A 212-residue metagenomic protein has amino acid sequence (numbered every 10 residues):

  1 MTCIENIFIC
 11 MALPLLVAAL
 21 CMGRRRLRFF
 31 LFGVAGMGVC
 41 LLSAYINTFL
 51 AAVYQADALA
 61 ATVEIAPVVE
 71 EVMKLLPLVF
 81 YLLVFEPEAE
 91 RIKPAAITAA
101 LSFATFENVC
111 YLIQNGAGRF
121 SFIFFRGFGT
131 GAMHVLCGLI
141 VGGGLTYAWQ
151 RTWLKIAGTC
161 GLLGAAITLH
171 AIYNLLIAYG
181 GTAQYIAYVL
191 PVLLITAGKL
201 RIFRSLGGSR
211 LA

Functional and structural regions predicted by a protein language model:
M1-A212: Hydrophobic alpha-helical segments at protein termini of multi-pass membrane proteins
